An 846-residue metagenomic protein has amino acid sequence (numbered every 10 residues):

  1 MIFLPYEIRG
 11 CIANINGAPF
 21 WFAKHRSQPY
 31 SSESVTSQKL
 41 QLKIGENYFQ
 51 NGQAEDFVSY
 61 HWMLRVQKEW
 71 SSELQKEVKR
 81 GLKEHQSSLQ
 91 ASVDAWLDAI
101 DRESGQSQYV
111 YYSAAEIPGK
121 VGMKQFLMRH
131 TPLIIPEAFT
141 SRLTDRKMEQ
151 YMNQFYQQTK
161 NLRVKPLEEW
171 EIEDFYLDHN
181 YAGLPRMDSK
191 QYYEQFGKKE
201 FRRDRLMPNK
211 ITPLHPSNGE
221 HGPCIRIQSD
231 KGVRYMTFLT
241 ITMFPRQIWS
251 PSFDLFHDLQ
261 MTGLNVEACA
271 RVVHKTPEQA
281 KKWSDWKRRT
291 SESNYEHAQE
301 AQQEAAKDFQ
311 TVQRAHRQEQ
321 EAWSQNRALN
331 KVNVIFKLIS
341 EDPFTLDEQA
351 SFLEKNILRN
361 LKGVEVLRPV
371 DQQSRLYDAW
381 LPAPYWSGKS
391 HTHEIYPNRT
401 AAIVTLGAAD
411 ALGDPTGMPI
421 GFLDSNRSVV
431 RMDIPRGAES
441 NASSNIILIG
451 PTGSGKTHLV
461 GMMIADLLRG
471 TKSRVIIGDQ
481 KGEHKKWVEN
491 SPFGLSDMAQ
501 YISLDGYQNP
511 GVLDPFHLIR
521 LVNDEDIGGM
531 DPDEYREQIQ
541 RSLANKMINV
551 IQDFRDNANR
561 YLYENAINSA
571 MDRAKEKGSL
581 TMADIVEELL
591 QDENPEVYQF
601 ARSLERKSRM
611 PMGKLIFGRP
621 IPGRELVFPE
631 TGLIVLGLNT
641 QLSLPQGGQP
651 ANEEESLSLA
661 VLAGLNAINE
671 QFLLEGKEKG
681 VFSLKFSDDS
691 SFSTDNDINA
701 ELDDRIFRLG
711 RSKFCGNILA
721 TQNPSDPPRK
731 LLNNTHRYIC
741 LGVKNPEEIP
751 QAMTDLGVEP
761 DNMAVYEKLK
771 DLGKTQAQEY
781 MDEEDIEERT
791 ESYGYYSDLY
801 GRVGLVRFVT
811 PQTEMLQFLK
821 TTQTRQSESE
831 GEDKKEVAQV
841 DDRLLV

Functional and structural regions predicted by a protein language model:
M1-K389: Extended, folded cores of ATP/NTP-driven motor/assembly subunits in large transport and secretion machines
S27, V66, I117-G119, S340-D342 (+6 more regions): Short, flexible loop/turn elements at secondary-structure junctions
Q38-Q53, Q260, E278, Y377-V430 (+6 more regions): P-loop NTPase motor domains
W62-L64, I335-K337, L448, I634 (+1 more regions): Extended hydrophobic secondary-structure segments that form protein cores and membrane-embedded regions
I100, D524-L580, P727-L732, H736-V846: P-loop NTPase motor core of the ASCE superfamily
S428, P435-S454, H458-A465, I476-G482 (+3 more regions): Conserved P-loop NTPase motor cores
G470-K472: Conserved SF1/SF2 helicase motif Ia
L495-D497, N734: Short, structured coil segments at secondary-structure junctions
